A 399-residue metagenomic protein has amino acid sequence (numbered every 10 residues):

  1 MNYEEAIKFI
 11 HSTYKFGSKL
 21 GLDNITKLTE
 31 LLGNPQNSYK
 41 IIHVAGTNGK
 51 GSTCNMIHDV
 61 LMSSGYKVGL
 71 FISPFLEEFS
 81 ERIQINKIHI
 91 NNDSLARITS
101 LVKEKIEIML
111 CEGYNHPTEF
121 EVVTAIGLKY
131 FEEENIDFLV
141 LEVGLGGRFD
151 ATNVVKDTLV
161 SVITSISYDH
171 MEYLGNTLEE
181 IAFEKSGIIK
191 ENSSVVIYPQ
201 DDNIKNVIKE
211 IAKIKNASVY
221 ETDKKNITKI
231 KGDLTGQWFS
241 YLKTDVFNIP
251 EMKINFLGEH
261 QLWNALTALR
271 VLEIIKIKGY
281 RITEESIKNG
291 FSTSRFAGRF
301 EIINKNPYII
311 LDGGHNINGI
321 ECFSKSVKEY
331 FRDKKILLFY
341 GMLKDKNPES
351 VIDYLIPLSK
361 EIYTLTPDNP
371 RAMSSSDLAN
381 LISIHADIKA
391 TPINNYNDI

Functional and structural regions predicted by a protein language model:
M1-N48, S52-K67, L76-E78, E104 (+1 more regions): N-terminal leader/targeting and accessory segments in enzymes
L22, T29-E30, N34-N37, S63-K156 (+1 more regions): ATP-dependent carboxylate-amine ligase catalytic core
S38, E133, F138-L141, F149-V162 (+3 more regions): Nucleotide phosphate-binding/pyrophosphate-handling subdomain across enzymes that bind or process nucleotide phosphates
I57-M62, F131, L355, I382: Hydrophobic alpha-helical packing residues
P74, E78-I98, E172-I188, I208-E210 (+2 more regions): Active-site-proximal loop->helix
P74, Y198-P199, I211-D233, I254-E259 (+5 more regions): Beta-strand->loop->alpha-helix junctions that form or flank phosphate-binding loops in nucleotide-handling enzymes
M109-E112, E134-E142, T158-E251, A265 (+1 more regions): Acidic, Mg2+-coordinating active-site environments of NTP-dependent enzymes
D201-E210, N216-V219, Y308-L311, I317 (+1 more regions): C-terminal helical cap/extension that packs against the catalytic core of soluble nucleotide-cofactor enzymes
